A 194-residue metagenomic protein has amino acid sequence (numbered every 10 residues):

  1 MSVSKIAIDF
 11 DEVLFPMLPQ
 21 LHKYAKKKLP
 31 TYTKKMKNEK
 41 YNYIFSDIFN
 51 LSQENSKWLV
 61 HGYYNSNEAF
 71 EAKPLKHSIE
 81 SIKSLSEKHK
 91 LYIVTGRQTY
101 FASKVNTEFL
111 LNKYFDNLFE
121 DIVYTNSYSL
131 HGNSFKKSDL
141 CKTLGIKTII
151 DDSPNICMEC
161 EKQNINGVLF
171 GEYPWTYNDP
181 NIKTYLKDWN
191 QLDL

Functional and structural regions predicted by a protein language model:
M1-N55: Active-site neighborhood of HAD-like aspartate-dependent phosphohydrolases
F15-L18, K23, Y100-K104, I156-E159 (+1 more regions): Short catalytic/ligand-binding loop motif for oxyanion handling, primarily in non-cytosolic enzymes, centered on
Q53, H61-I93, Y100-V105: Short, acidic loop-to-helix structural element flanking the phosphoryl-transfer center in phosphate-processing enzymes
K83-S86, K142, E161: Anion (oxyanion) recognition and catalysis
K90-Y92, D121, T148, V168: A structural signal for isolated positions on well-ordered beta-strands in alpha/beta enzyme cores
R97-K147: Substrate-recognition "cap/lid" segment bordering the active-site pocket of phosphatases
I146-K187: Acidic, Mg2+-coordinating phosphoryl-transfer loop and its flanking beta/alpha structural elements, shared across
